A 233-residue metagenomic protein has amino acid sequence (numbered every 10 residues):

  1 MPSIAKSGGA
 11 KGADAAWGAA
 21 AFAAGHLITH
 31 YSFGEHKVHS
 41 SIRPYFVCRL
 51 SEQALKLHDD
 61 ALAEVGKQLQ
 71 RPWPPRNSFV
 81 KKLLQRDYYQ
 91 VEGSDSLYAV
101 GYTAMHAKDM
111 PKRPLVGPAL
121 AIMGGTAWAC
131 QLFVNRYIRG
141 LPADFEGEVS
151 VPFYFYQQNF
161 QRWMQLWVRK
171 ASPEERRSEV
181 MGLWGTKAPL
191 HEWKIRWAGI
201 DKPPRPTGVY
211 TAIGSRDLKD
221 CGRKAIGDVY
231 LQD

Functional and structural regions predicted by a protein language model:
M1-D233: Acidic/glycine-enriched connector segments
